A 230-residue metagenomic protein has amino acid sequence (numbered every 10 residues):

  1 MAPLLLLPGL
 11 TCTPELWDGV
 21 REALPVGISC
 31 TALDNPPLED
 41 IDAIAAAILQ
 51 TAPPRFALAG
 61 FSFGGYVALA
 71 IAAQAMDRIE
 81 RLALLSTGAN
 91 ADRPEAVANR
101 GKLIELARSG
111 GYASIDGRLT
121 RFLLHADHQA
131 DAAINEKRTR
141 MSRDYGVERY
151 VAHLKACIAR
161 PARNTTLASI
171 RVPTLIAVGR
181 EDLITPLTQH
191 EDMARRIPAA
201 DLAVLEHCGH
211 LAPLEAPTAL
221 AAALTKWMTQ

Functional and structural regions predicted by a protein language model:
M1-A47: Conserved HGGG/HGGXW glycine-rich cap/lid loop of the alpha/beta-hydrolase fold
G60-G64, A68: Gly/Ala-rich beta-loop-alpha elbow adjacent to hydrolase catalytic centers
A73-Q74, R78-G117, R121-F122: Flexible "cap/lid" loop of the alpha/beta hydrolase fold
D92-E95, G110-S169: Conserved alpha/beta-hydrolase catalytic His-Asp/Glu region
I170, I176-V178, D182: Short beta-strand/loop motif that positions the catalytic acidic residue of the alpha/beta-hydrolase fold
V172, P186-R195: Short alpha-helix in the alpha/beta-hydrolase fold that links the catalytic acid
E191-H210: Catalytic histidine neighborhood in serine/cysteine hydrolases with alpha/beta-hydrolase-type architecture
C208-A221: Catalytic histidine-centered segment of alpha/beta-hydrolase-like enzymes
